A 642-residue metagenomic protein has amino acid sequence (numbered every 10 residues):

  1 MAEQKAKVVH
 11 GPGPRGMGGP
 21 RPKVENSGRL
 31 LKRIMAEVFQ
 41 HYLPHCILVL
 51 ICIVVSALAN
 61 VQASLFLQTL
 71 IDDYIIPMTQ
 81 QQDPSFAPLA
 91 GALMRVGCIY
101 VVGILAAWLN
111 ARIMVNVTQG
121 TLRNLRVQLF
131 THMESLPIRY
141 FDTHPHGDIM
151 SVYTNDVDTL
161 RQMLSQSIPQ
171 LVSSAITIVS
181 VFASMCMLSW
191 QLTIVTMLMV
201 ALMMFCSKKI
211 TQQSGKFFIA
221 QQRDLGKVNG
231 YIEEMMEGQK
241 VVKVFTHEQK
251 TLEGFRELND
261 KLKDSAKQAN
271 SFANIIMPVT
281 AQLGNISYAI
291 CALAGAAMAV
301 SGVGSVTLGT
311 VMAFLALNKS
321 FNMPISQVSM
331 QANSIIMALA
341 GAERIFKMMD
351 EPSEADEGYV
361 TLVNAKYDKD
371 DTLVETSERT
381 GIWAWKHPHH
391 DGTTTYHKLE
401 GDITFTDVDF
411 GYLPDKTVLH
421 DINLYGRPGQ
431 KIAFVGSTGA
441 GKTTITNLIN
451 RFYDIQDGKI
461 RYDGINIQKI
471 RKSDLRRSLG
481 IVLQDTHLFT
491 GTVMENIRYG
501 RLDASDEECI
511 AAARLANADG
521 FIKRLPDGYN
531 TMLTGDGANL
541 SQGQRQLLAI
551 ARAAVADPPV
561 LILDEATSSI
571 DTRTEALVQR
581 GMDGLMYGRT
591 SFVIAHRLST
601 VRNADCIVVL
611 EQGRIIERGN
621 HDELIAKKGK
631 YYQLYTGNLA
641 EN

Functional and structural regions predicted by a protein language model:
M1-N60, I75-V96, N110-M114, T118 (+9 more regions): Membrane-integrated ABC transporters
G13-K23, Q119, V127-S151, N155-V157 (+5 more regions): Short intracellular "coupling" helices and adjacent cytoplasmic loop segments at the cytosolic face of multi-pass
P20-G28, C52, A59-I75, A90 (+12 more regions): Juxtamembrane helix-loop junctions of ABC transporter transmembrane domains
K32, I51, A106, N110 (+5 more regions): Hydrophobic alpha-helical transmembrane segments of ABC transporter permease domains
Q40-L43, I138-R139, N155-L164, I168 (+6 more regions): An intracellular "coupling" helix at the cytosolic face of ABC transporter transmembrane type-1 domains
H41, H45-L58, Q166-A220, L293-V306: Transmembrane helices of ABC transporter permease
P77, S184-L198, Q268, F272-E343 (+2 more regions): Helix-loop-helix
Q82, A365-N642: ABC-type nucleotide-binding domain
